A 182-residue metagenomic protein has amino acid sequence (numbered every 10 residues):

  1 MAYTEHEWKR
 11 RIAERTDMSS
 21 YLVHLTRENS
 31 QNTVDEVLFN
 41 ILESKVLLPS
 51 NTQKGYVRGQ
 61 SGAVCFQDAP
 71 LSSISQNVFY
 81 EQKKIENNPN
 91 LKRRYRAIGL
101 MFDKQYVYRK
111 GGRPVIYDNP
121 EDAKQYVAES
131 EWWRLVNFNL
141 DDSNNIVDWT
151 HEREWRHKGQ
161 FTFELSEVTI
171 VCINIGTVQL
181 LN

Functional and structural regions predicted by a protein language model:
M1-N182: NAD-dependent ADP-ribosyltransferases
